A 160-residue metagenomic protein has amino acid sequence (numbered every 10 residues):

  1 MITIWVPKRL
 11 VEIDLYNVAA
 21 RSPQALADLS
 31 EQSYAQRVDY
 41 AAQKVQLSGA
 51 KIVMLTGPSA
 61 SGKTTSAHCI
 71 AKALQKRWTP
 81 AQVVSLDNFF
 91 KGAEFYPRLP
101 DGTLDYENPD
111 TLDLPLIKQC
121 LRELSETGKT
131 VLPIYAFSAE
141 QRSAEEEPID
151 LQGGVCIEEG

Functional and structural regions predicted by a protein language model:
M1-Y40: Charged, amphipathic alpha-helical linker segments immediately N-terminal to NTP-binding catalytic cores
V53-L55: Hydrophobic anchor at the beta1->P-loop junction of P-loop NTPases
A60: Walker A (P-loop) phosphate-binding loop of P-loop NTPases
K63: Conserved lysine of the Walker
S66-I70: Hydrophobic positions on the alpha1 helix immediately C-terminal to the Walker A/P-loop
K72-Q82: Post-Walker A helix-loop "phosphate-sensing" segment adjacent to the P-loop in P-loop NTPases
P80, T130, Q152-C156: Loop/turn-to-beta-strand initiation segments
Q82-V84, K91-A139: Conserved nucleotide-sensing/catalytic segment adjacent to the nucleotide-binding pocket in NTP-handling enzymes
